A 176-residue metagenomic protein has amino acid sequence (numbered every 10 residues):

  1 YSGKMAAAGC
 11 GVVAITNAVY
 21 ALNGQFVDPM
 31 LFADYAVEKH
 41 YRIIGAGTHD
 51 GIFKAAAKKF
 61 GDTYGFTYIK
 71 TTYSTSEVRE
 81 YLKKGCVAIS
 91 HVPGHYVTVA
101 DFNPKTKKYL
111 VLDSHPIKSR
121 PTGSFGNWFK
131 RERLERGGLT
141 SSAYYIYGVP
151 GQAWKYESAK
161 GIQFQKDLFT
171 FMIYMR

Functional and structural regions predicted by a protein language model:
Y1-M5: A short glycine/serine-rich beta->alpha loop
V13, N17: Basic, glycine-enriched DNA-binding surface that flanks or lies within the catalytic cores of DNA
V19-Y174: Conserved active-site-adjacent core of cysteine acyl-enzyme catalytic domains
